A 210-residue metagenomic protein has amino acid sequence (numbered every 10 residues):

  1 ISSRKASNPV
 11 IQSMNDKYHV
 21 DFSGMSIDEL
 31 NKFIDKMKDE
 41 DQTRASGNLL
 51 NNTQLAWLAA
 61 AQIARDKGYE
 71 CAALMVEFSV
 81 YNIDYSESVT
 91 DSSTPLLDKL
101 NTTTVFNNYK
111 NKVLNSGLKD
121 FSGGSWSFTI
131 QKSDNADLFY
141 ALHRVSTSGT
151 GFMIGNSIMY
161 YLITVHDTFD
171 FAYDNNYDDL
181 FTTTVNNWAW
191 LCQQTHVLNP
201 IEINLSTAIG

Functional and structural regions predicted by a protein language model:
I1-S148: Membrane-inserting hydrophobic helices used for pore formation or membrane fusion
I11, I158-Y160, C192: Generic structural signal for short, flexible, solvent-exposed coil/loop and linker residues
T129-Y177: Acidic, glycine-rich flexible loop segments
H166-G210: Active-site or metal-binding loop neighborhoods of secreted/extracellular toxin and effector enzymes
